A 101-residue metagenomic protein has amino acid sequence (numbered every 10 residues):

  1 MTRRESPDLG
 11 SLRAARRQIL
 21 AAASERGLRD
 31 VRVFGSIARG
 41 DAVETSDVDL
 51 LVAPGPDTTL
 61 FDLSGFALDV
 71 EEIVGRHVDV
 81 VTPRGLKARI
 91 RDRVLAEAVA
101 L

Functional and structural regions predicted by a protein language model:
M1-D30, R39-E44, P54-L101: Catalytic core of pol beta-like nucleotidyltransferases
V33: Conserved histidines in hydrophobic membrane contexts and catalytic metal-binding motifs
S36: N-terminal beta1-alpha1 ligand-phosphate binding loop
D49-V52: Short beta-strand->loop micro-motif that forms the acidic, two-metal-ion catalytic signature in nucleotide-processing
